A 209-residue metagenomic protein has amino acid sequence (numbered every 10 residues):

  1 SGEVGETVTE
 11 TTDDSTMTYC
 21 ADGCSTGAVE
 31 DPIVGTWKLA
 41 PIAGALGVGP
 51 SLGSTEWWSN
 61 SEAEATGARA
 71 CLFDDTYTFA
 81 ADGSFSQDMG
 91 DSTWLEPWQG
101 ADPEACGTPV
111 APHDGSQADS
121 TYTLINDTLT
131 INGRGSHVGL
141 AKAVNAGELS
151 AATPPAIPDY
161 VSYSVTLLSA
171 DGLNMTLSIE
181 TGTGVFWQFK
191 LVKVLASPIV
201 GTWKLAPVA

Functional and structural regions predicted by a protein language model:
S1-G5, I42-G47, G53, A63-D171 (+1 more regions): Contiguous, well-ordered beta-strand patches that form the walls/edges of small beta-barrel/beta-sandwich domains
S1-T16, C24-T26: Ser/Thr/Gly/Pro-rich low-complexity, disordered linker/stalk segments of secreted and cell-surface proteins
G5-E10, T176-G184: Short, exposed beta-strand-loop hairpins at the edges of beta-sheets in extracellular/periplasmic proteins
V8, G35, C106-A111, G201: Feature for long, exposed domains in two main contexts
A21-K38, V192-K204: N-terminal helix-cap/turn-to-beta initiation motif at the start of protein domains
C24-T55, N60-E64: Acidic, serine/threonine- and glycine-rich low-complexity intrinsically disordered segments that serve as flexible
P97, A101, G182-V194: C-terminal/domain-terminus segments
